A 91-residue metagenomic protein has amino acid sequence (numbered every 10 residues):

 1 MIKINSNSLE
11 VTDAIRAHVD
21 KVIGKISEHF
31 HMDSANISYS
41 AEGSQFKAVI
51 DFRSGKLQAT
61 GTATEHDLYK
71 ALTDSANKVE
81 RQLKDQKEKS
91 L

Functional and structural regions predicted by a protein language model:
M1-L91: N-terminal, polar/charged subdomain of small-to-medium soluble alpha/beta proteins
